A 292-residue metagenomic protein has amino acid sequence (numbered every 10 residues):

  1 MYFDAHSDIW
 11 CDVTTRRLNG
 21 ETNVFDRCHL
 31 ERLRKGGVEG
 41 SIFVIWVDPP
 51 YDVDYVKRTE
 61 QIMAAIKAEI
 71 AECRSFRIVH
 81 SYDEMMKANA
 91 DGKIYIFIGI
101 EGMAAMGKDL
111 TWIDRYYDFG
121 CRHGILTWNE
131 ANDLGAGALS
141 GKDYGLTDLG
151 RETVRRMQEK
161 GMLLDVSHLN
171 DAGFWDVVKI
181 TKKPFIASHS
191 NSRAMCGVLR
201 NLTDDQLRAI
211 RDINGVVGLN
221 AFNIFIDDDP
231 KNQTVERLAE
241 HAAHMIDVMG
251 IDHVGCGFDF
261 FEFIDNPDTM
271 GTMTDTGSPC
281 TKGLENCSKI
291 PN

Functional and structural regions predicted by a protein language model:
M1-D143, G197-N292: N-terminal hydrophobic targeting/anchoring segments and the immediately downstream early-domain regions of hydrolases
A105-M106, D118-N201: Divalent metal-binding pocket/active-site signature
